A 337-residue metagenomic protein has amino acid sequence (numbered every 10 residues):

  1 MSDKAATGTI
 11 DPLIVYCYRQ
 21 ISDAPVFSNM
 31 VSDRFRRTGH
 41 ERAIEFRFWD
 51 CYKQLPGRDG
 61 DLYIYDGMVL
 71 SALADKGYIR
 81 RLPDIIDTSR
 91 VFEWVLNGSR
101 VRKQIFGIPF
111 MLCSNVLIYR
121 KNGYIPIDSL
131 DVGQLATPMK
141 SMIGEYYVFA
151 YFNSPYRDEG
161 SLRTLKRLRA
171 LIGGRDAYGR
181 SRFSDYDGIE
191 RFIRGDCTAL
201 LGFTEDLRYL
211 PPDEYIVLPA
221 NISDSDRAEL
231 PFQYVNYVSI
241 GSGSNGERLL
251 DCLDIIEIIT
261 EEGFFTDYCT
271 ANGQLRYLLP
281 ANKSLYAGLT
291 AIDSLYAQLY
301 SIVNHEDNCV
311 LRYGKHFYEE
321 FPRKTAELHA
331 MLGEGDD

Functional and structural regions predicted by a protein language model:
M1-I14, K103: Immediate post-signal peptide segment of exported/extracytoplasmic ligand-binding proteins
G8-S22, R42-R47, L62: Short, well-ordered beta-strand elements
Q20-A43: Short, polar/charged alpha-helical segment
H40-V91, R191, T198: Extracytoplasmic "Venus flytrap"/periplasmic binding protein-like
G67-V116, L218-P219: Hinge/lid segment of periplasmic solute-binding proteins
F149-P212: Extracytoplasmic ligand-binding clamshell segments of periplasmic binding protein
P211-Y277, N308-V310, H316: Extracytoplasmic/periplasmic substrate-recognition and gating elements
T266-D337: C-terminal capping/gating helix-and-loop segments adjacent to ligand/active sites or protein-protein/ligand interfaces
